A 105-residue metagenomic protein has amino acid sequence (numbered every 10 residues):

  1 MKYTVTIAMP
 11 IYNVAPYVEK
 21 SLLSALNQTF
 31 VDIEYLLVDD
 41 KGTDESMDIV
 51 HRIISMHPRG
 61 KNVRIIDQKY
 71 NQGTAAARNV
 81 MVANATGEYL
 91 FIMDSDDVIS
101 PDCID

Functional and structural regions predicted by a protein language model:
M1-D105: Nucleotide-sugar donor-binding/catalytic module of glycosyltransferases that assemble extracellular/cell-envelope
